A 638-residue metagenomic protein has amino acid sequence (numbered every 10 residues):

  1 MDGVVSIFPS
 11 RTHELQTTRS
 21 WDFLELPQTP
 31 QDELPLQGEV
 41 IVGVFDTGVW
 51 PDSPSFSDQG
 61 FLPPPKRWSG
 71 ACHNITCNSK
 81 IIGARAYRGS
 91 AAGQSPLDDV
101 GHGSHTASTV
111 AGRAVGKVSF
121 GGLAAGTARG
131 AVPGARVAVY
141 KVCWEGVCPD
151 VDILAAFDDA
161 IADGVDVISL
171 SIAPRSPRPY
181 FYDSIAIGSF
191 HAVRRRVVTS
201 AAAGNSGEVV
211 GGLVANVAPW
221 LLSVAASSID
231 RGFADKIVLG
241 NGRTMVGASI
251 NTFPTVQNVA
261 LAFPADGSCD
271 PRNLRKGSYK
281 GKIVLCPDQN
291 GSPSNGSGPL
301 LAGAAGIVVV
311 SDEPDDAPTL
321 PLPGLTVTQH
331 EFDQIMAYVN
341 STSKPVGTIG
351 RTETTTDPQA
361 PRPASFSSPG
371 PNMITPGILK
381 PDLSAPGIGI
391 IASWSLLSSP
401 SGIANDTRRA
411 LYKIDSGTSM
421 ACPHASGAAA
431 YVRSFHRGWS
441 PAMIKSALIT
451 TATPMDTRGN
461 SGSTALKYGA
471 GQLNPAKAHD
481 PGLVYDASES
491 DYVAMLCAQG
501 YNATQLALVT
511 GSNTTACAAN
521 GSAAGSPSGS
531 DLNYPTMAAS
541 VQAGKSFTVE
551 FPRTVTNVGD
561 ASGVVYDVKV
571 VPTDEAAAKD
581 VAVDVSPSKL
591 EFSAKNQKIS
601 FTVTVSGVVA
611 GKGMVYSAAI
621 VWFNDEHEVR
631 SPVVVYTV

Functional and structural regions predicted by a protein language model:
M1-V638: Loop-rich non-cytosolic ectodomains and luminal regions
